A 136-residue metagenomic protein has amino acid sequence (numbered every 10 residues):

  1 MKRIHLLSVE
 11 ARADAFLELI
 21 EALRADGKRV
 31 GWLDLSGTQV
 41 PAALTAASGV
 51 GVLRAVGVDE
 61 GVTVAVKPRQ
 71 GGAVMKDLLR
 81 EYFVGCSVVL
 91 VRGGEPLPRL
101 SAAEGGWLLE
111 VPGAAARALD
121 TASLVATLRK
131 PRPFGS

Functional and structural regions predicted by a protein language model:
M1-R3, D26-R29, V84-C86, P96-L97: Short coil/turn connectors at secondary-structure junctions
K2-L6, G27, G49-G51, P68-G71 (+1 more regions): C-terminal lobe/tail of nucleotide-utilizing enzymes
L6-D14: Short, glycine-rich nucleotide/cofactor-binding loops
A13-A73, R80: N-terminal phosphate/diphosphate-binding loop that engages ATP/GTP or pyrophosphate donors across diverse enzyme folds
L17, K76, R80, A122-R129: Generic detector of well-ordered alpha-helical segments enriched in charged/polar residues, highlighting helical
G37, D59-E60, V91-L97, A102-G106: Short, polar loop motifs at secondary-structure junctions
K67-E95: Phosphate-binding/switch loop-helix module in NTP-utilizing enzymes
